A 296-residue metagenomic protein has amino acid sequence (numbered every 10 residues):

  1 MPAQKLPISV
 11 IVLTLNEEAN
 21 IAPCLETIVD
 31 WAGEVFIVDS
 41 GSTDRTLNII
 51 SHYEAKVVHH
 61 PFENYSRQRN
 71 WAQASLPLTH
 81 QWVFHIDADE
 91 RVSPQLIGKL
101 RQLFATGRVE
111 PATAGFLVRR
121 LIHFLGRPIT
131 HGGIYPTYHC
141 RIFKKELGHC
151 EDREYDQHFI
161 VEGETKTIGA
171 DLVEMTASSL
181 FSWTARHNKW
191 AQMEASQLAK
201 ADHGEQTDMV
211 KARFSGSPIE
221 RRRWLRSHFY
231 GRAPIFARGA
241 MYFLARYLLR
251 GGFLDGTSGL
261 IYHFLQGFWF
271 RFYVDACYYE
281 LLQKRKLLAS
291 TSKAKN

Functional and structural regions predicted by a protein language model:
P7-S9: Cell-envelope/extracellular polymer assembly enzymes that use nucleotide-activated donors
I11-W31: Short, well-formed alpha-helical segments that are part of the catalytic scaffolds of diverse glycosyltransferases
A19-P23, D44-Y53, Q95: Acidic helix N-cap motif at the loop->helix transition within catalytic regions of sugar-transfer enzymes
T27, D39-N48, F62, D87: A conserved acidic beta->alpha catalytic loop
W31, H52-E54, Y138, V161: Short, structured coil segments at secondary-structure junctions
L47-S75, T79, T106-G107: Conserved donor nucleotide-binding strand/loop of the catalytic core
R67-Q73, H80, F84-I86, S93-L282 (+2 more regions): Catalytic-site signature of metal-activated, phosphate-bearing donor transferases, centered on the GT-A/GT-A-like
